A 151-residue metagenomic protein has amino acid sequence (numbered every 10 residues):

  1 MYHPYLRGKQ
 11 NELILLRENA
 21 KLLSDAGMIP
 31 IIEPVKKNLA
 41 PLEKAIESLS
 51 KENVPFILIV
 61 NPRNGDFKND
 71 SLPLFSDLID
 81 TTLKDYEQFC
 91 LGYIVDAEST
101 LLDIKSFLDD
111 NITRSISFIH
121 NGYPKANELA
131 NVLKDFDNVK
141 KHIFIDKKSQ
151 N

Functional and structural regions predicted by a protein language model:
M1-A26, K36: N-terminal basic/disordered segments at the start of proteins
Y2-P4, P55, H142: Structural motif
N11, N19, N38, N53 (+8 more regions): Detector for Asparagine
G27-I104: An N-terminal, globular interaction/scaffold subdomain
F75-N151: Internal, hydrophobic cores of structured domains that mediate oligomerization or house catalytic pockets within large
